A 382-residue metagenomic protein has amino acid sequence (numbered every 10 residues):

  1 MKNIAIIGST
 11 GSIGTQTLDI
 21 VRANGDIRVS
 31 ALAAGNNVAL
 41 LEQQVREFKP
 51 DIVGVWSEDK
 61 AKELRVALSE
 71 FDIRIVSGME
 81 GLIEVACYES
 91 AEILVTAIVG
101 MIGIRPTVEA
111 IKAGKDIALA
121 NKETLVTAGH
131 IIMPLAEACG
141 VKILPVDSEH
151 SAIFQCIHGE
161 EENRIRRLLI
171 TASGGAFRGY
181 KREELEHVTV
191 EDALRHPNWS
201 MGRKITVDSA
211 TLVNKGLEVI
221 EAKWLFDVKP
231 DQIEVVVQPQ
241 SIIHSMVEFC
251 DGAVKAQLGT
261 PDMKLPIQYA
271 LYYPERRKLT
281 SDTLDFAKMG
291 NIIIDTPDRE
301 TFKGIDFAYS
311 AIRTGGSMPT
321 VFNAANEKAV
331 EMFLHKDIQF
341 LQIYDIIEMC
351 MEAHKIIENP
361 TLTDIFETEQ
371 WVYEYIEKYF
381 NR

Functional and structural regions predicted by a protein language model:
M1-R382: Catalytic, metal-anchored helix/loop core of enzyme active sites in primary metabolism
